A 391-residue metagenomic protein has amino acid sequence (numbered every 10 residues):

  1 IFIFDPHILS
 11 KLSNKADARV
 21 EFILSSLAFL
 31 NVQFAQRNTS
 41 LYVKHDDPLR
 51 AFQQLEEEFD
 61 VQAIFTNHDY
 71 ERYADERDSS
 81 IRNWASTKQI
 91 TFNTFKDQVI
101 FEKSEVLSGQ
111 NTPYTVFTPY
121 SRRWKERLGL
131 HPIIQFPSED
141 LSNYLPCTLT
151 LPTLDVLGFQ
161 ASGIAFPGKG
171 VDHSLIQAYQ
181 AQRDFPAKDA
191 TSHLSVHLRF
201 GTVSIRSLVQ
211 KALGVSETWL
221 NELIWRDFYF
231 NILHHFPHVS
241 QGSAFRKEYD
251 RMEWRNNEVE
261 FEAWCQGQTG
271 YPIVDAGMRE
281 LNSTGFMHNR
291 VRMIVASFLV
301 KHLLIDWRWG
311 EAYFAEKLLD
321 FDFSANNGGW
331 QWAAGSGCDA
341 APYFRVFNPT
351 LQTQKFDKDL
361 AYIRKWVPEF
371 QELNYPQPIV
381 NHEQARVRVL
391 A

Functional and structural regions predicted by a protein language model:
I1-L128, V215, R279, A391: Trp/Phe/Arg-rich N-terminal binding region typifying the photolyase-homology
H7-K11, L30-Q33, F59-Q62, H131-E139 (+3 more regions): A short alpha-helix capping/helix-coil boundary motif
S13, D17-E21, F166, W264 (+1 more regions): Charge-dense, low-complexity intrinsically disordered segments
K88-I90, N111-Y249, Q352-A391: Glycine/tryptophan-enriched, flexible segments
A190-R364: Active-site-proximal binding-pocket segments
